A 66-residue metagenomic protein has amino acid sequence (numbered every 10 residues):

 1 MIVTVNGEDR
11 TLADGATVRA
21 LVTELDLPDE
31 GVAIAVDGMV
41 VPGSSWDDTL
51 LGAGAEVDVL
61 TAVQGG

Functional and structural regions predicted by a protein language model:
M1-G65: Ubiquitin-like/PB1-type beta-grasp interaction modules and other compact soluble beta-rich domains
